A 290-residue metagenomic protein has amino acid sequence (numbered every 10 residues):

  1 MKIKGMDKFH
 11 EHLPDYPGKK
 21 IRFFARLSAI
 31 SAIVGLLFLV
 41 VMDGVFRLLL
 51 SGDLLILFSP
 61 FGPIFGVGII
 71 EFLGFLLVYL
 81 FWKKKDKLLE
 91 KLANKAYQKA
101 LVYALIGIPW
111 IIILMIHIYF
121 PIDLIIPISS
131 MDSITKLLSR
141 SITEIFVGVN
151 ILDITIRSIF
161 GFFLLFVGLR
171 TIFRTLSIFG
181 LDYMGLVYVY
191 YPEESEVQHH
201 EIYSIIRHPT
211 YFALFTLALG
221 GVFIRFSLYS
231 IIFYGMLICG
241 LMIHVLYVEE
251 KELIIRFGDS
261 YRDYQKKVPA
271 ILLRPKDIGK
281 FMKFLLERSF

Functional and structural regions predicted by a protein language model:
M1-E196, A218-F290: Membrane-anchoring alpha-helices and their flanking helix-loop junctions
V187-Y211: Active-site-proximal inter-transmembrane loops
L214-F215: Conserved beta-strand->loop/alpha-helix structural units within folded catalytic cores of enzymes with alpha/beta
